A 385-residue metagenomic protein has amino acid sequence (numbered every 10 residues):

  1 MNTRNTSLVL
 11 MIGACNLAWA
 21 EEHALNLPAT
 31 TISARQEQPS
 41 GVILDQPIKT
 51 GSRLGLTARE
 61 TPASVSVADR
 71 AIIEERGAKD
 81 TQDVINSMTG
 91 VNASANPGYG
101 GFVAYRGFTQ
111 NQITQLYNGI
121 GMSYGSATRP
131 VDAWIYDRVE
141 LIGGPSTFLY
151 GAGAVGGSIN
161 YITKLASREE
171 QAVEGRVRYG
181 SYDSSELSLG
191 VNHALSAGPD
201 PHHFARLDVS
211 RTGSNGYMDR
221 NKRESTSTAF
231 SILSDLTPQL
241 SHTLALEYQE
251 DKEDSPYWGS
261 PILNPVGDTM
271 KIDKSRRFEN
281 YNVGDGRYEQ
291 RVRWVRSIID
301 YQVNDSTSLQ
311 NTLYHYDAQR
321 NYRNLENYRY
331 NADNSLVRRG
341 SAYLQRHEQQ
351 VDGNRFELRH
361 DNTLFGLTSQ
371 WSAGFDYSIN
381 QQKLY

Functional and structural regions predicted by a protein language model:
P28-E170: Acidic, small-polar-rich N-terminal luminal/periplasmic segments of exported/outer-membrane proteins
P97, G151, G180-D183, R220-E224 (+2 more regions): Short sequence motifs at beta-strands and strand-loop junctions characteristic of Gram-negative outer-membrane
W134-D137, F148-T228, L236-L240, R293: Outer-membrane beta-barrel translocator/receptor signature
G143, H193-L195, S234-P238, D300-Y301 (+1 more regions): Residue-level signature of outer-membrane beta-barrel architecture
V173-G175, H203-L207, H242-L244, L309-N311 (+1 more regions): Transmembrane beta-strands of outer-membrane beta-barrel proteins
V177-D183, H193-L195, R211-N215, T226 (+4 more regions): Transmembrane beta-strands of outer-membrane beta-barrel pores
T212-G216, A229-Q302, H315-Q349: Acidic/polar loop-and-plug regions of large Gram-negative outer-membrane beta-barrel proteins
R293-A318, S341-Y385: Face-selective signature of the C-terminal outer-membrane beta-barrel domain
